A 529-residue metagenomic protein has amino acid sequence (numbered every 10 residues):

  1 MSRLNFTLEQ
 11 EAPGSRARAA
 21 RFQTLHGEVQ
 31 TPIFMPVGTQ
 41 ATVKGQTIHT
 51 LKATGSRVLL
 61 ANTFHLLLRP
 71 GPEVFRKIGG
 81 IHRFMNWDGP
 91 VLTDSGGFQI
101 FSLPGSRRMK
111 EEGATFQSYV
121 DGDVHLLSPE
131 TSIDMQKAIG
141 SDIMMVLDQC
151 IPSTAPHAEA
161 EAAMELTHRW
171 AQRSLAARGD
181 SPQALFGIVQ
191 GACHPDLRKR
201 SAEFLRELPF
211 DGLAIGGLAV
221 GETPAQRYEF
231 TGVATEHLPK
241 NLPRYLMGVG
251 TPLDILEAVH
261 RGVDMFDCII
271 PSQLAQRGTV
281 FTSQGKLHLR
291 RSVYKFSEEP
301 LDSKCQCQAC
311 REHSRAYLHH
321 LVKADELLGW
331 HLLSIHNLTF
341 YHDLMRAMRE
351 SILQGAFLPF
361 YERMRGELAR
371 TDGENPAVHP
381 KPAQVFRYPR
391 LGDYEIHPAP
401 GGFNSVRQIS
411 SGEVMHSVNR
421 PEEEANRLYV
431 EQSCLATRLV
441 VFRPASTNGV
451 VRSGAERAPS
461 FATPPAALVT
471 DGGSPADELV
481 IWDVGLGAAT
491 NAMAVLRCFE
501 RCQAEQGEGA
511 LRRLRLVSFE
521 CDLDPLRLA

Functional and structural regions predicted by a protein language model:
M1-D180, S292-K295: Non-catalytic, usually N-terminal nucleic-acid engagement modules in DNA/RNA processing proteins
M1-R21, V29-I33, G45, D148-T154 (+1 more regions): C-terminal extensions of enzymes
R18-L25, V280-F281, H397, V406: Short acidic-hydrophobic surface loop/beta-edge motif
G27, L59, D94, Q136 (+5 more regions): Conserved, mostly hydrophobic/aromatic
E165-H168, A177-F186, Q190-L301: Glycine-rich phosphate/ribose-binding loops and adjacent secondary-structure elements that form binding surfaces
F386-H397, N404-F442, D471, P475-D477 (+1 more regions): Class I SAM-dependent methyltransferase Rossmann-like catalytic core, especially the SAM/SAH-binding loop
F442, V469-A529: The AdoMet/dcAdoMet-binding core of the Class I SAM-like
R443-S474: Intrinsic disorder/low-complexity segments
